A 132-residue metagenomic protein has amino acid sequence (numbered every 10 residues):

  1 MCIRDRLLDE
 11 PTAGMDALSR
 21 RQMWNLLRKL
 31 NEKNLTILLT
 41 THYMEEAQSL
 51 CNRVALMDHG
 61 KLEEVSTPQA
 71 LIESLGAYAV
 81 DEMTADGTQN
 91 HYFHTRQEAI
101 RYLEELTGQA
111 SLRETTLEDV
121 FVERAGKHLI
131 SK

Functional and structural regions predicted by a protein language model:
R6-D9: Catalytic Walker B motif of ABC-type/P-loop ATPase nucleotide-binding domains
T12-A13: Short loop immediately C-terminal to the Walker-B catalytic DE motif in ABC-type ATPase nucleotide-binding domains
R20-K33: Helical segment within the ABC ATPase nucleotide-binding domain
L35-H42: Conserved H-loop
A47-S49: A short, surface-exposed alpha-helical micro-motif characterized by mixed small hydrophobic and charged/polar residues
R53, V65: Short, glycine/charged-rich "phosphate-handling" switch motifs in NTP-dependent and phosphotransfer domains
P68-K132: Short, charged/small-residue-rich alpha-helical element at the C-terminal edge of ABC transporter nucleotide-binding
